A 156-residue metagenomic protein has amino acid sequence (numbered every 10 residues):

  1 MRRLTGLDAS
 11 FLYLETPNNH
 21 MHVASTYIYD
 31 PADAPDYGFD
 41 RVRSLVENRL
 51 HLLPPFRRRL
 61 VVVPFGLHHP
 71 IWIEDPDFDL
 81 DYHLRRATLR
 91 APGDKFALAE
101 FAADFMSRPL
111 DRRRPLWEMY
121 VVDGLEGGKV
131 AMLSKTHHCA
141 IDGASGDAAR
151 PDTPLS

Functional and structural regions predicted by a protein language model:
M1-S156: Non-catalytic N-terminal regions of enzymes
